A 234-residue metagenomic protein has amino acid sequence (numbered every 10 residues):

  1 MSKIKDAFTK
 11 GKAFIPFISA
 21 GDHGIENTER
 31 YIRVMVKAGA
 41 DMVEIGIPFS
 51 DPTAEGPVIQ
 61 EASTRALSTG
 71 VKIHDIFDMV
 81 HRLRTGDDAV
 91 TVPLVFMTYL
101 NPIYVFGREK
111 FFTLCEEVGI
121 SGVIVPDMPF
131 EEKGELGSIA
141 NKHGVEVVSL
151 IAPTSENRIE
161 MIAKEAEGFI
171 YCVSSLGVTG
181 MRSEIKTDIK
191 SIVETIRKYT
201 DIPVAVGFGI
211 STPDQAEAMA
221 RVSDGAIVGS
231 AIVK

Functional and structural regions predicted by a protein language model:
M1-I15, M79-T85: N-terminal amphipathic alpha-helix/helix-capping segment at the start of soluble metabolic enzymes
F14-I18, V43-I45, L94-T98, V123-V125 (+4 more regions): Hydrophobic faces of well-ordered beta-strands that scaffold small-molecule active sites in alpha/beta enzyme cores
S19-G24, M97-V105, P129-F130, L150-T154 (+1 more regions): Glycine-rich beta-to-alpha transition loops that act as phosphate-gripper elements at the mouths of alpha/beta enzyme
I25-V36, T154-K164, V206, I210-A226: Catalytic cores of alpha/beta
A40-P52, I120-I124, M128-E132, S174-G180 (+2 more regions): Glycine-rich phosphate-binding active-site loops on the catalytic face of alpha/beta enzymes
I47-F49, Q60-V125: Active-site beta->alpha loop and helix N-cap motifs at the rims of alpha/beta catalytic domains
I59, I159-K198: Glycine/Thr-rich beta-alpha phosphate-binding loop at enzyme active sites
S68-G70, G119-E132, E146-T154, E160 (+1 more regions): Catalytic beta/alpha-barrel core
